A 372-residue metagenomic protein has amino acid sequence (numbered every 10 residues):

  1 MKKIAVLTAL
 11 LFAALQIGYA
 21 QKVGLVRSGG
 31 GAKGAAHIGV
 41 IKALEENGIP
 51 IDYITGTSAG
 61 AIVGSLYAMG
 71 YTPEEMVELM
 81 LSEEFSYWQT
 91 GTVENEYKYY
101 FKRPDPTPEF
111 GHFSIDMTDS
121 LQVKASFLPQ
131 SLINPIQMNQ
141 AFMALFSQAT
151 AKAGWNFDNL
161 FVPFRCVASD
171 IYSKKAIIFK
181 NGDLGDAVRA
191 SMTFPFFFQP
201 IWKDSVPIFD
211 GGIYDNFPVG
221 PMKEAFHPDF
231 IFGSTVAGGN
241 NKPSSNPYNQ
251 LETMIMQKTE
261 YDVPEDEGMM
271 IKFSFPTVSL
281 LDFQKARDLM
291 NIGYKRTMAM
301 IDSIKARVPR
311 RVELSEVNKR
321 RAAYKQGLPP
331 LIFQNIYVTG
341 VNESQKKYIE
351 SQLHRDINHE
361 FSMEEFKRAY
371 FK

Functional and structural regions predicted by a protein language model:
I4-L15, A20: Sec-dependent N-terminal signal peptides
Y19-T57, S65-F371: Patatin-like phospholipase
